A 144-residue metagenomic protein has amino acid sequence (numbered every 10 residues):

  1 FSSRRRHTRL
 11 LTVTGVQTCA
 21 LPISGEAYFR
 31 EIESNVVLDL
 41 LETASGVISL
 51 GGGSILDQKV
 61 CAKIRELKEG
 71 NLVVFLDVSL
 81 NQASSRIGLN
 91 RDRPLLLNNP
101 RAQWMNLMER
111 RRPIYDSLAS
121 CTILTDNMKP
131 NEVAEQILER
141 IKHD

Functional and structural regions predicted by a protein language model:
F1-C19: Single conserved hydrophobic/aromatic residue that forms the stacking wall/gate of nucleotide- or nucleobase-binding
R9, A20, T43, E69-L72 (+1 more regions): Glycine-rich phosphate-binding loop of ATP-dependent small-molecule kinases
A20-R65, R93, R101, M105: ATP-dependent small-molecule kinase phosphotransfer cores that center on conserved nucleotide phosphate-binding segments
G52-I55, S79-N81, M128: Short glycine-rich anion-binding loops that position phosphate/pyrophosphate groups of nucleotides and phosphorylated
K59-A62, S85-L89, E135-Q136: Short amphipathic alpha-helical segments
E66-N90: Conserved phosphate-donor/acceptor-positioning beta-strand/loop module used by diverse small-molecule
L72, R112-D144: NTP-dependent small-molecule kinase module
Q82-R86, R91-A102, N106, R110-I114 (+1 more regions): Replace "adjacent to P-loop NTPase cores in ATP/GTP-dependent enzymes" with "adjacent to NTP-binding cores
